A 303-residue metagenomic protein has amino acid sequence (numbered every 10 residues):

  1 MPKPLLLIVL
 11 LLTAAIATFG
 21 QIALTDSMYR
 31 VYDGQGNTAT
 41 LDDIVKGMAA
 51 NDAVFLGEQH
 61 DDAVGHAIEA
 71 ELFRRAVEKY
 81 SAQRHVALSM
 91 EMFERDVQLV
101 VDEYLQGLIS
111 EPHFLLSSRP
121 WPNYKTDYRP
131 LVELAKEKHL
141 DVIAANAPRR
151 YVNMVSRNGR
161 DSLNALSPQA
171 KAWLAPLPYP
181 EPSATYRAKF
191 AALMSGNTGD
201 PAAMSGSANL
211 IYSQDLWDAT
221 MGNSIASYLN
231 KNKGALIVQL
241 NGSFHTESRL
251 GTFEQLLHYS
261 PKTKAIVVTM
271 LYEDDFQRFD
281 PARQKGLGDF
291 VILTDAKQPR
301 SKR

Functional and structural regions predicted by a protein language model:
M1-L6: Bacterial N-terminal signal peptides that target proteins for export
L7-A17: Bacterial N-terminal signal peptides
F19-N51: N- or domain-start disorder-to-order transition segments that initiate the globular core
D26-S27, A49-Q59, S110-L116: Acidic/histidine-rich, surface-exposed loop or edge segments in extracytoplasmic proteins
D62-A67, L72-E78, Q83-A87, R95-Y104: Membrane-embedded segments
V86, Q98-Y228: A substrate-binding/cap region within the structured catalytic cores of diverse enzymes
A87-F93, I266-M270: Short internal beta-strands
T220-N223, Y228-K231, A235-V238, F244-R303: C-terminal regions of proteins
